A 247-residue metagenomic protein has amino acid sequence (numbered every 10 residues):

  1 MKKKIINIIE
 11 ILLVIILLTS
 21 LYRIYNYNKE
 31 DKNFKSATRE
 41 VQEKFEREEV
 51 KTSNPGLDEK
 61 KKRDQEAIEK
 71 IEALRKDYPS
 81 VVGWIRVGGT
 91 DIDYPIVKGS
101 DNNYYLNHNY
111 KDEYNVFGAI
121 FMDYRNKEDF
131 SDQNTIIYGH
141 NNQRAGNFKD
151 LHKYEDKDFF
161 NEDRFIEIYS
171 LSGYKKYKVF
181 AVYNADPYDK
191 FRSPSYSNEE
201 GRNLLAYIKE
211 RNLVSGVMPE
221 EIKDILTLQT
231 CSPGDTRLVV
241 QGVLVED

Functional and structural regions predicted by a protein language model:
M1-V14: N-terminal Sec-pathway targeting helices
L17-D247: Solvent-exposed, non-transmembrane regions of membrane-associated and secreted proteins
